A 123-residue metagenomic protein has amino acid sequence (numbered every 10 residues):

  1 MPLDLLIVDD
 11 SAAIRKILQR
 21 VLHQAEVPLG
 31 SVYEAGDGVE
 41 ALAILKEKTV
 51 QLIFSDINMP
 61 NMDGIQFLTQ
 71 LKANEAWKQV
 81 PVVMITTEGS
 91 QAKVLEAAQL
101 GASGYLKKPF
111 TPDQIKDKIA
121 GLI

Functional and structural regions predicted by a protein language model:
A12-Y33: Two-component/phosphorelay signaling modules centered on CheY-like receiver
E34-A43, G64: Helix N-cap/capping motif at the beta->alpha junctions
A43, I65-K78: Short amphipathic alpha-helix used as the core "switch/output" element in two-component signaling
K48-F54: Active-site beta3 strand of CheY-like receiver
M59: Receiver (REC) domain active-site loop signature in two-component systems and cognate sites in sensor histidine kinases
Q66, G89-G104: Alpha4 helix (beta4-alpha4-beta5 surface) of REC/receiver domains from two-component response regulators
F110-I119: C-terminal output helix
